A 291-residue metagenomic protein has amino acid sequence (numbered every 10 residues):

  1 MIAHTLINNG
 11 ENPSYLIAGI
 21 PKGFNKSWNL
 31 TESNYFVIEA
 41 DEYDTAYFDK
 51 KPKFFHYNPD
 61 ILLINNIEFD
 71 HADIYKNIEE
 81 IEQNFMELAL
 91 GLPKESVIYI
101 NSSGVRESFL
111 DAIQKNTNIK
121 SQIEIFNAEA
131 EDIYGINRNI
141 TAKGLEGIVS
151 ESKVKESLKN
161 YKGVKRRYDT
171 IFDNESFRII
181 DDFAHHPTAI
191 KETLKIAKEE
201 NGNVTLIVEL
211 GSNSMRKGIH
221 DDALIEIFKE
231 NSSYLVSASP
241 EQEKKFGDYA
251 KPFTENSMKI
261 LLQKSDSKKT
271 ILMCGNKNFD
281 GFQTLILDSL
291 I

Functional and structural regions predicted by a protein language model:
M1-S96, F109-K115, I119, K198: Phosphate-binding loop of NTP-binding sites
P13, N65, I81, G135-N137 (+3 more regions): Residue-level signal for inorganic ion chemistry
E42-D44, E68-F69, G104, A184-H186 (+1 more regions): Short, glycine/acidic-enriched loop or turn micro-motifs at the edges of active sites
D44, D70, V105-E107, Q242-E243 (+1 more regions): Glycine-rich nucleotide phosphate-binding loop and flanking beta-alpha elements of Rossmann-like dinucleotide-binding
K50-P52, A128-G135: A short glycine-threonine-serine/GTX helix/turn-capping micro-motif
I61, M86, L110-E124, A128-E131 (+1 more regions): ATP-dependent carboxylate-amine ligase
S96-V97, K269: Surface-exposed loop/turn positions
Y99-S103: Conserved Class I SAM-dependent methyltransferase catalytic core
